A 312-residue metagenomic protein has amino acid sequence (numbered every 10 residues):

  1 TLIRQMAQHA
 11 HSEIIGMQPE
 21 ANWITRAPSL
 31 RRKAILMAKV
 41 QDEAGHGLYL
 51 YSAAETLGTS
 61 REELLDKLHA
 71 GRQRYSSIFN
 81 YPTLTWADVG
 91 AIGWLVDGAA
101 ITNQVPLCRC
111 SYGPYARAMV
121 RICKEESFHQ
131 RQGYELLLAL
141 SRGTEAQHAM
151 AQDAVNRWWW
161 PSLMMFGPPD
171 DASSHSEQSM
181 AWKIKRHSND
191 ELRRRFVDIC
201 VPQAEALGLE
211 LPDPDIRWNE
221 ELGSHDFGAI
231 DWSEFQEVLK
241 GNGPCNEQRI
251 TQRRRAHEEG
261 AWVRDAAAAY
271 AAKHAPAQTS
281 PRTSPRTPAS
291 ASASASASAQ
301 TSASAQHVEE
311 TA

Functional and structural regions predicted by a protein language model:
T1-A7, K67-G93, G143-Q147, W158-R186: Acidic/His metal-coordination segments adjacent to aromatic residues that form catalytic metal sites in metalloenzymes
L2-H9, A27-H46, V89, P114-E126: Alpha-helical scaffold segments that form or flank carboxylate-/histidine-based iron centers
G16-A38, A100-Y115: Helix-loop segments that flank and shape redox-cofactor active sites
K39-K67, G133-L137: Conserved alpha-helical segments that form or flank metal/cofactor-binding pockets of metalloenzymes
Y81-Q132: Internal, conserved structured core segments that host functional sites
C110-P161: Glycine- and acidic-residue-rich phosphate-binding/metal-coordinating active-site segment common to enzymes that handle
A149-P276, H307-A312: Extended, helix-rich structural scaffolds rather than catalytic motifs
P276-Q306: Compositionally biased, intrinsically disordered low-complexity segments enriched for polar/charged residues
